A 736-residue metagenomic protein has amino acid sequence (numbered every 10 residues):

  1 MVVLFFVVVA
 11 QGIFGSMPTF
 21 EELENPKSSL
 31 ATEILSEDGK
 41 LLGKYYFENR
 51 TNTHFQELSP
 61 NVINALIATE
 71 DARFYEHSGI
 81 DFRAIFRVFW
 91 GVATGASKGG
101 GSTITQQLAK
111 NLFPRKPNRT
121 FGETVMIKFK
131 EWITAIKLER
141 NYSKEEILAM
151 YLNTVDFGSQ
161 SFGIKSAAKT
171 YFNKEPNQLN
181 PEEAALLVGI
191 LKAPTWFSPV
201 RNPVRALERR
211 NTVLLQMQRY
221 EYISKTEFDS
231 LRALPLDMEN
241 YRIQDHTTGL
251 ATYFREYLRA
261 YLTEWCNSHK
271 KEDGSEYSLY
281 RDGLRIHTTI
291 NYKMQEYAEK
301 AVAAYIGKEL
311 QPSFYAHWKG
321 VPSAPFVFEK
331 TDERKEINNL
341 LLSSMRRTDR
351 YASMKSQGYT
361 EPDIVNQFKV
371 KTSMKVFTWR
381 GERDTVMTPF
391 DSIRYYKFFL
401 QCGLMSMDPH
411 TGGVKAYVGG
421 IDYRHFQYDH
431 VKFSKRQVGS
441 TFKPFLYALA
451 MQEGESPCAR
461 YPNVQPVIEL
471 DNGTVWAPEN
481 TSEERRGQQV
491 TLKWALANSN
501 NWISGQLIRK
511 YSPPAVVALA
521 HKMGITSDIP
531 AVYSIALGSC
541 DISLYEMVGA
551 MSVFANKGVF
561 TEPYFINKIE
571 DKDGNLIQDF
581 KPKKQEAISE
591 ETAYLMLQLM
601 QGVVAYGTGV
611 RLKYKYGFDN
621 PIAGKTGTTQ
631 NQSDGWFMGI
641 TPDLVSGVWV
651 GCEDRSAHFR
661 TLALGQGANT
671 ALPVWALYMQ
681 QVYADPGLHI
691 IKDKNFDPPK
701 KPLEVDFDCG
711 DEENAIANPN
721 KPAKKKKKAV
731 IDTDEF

Functional and structural regions predicted by a protein language model:
M1-L35, R73, A93, E309: N-terminal type II signal-anchor transmembrane helix that functions as the membrane-insertion/stop-transfer segment
S28-A31, L35-S230, H246-G249, Y253 (+7 more regions): Peptidoglycan glycan-strand catalytic modules in the bacterial/periplasmic cell-wall system
L66-I67, M217, A298, T411-G412 (+6 more regions): Active-site SXXK
Y75-I85, F162-I164, S224-F228, Y428 (+3 more regions): Short, well-structured active-site flanking segments
G91-N118, N177, Y241-Y253, E455-V516 (+2 more regions): Conserved catalytic neighborhood of penicillin-recognizing serine enzymes
S97, S224-T289, K293-Y359: Non-catalytic structural connector segments
T288, Y292-K308, I337-D408, G413 (+7 more regions): A penicillin-recognizing enzyme superfamily signal
V475-N480, S512-G549, G558, E562-F565: Mid-domain, small-residue-enriched loop/turn segments at the edges of structured enzyme/sensor domains
